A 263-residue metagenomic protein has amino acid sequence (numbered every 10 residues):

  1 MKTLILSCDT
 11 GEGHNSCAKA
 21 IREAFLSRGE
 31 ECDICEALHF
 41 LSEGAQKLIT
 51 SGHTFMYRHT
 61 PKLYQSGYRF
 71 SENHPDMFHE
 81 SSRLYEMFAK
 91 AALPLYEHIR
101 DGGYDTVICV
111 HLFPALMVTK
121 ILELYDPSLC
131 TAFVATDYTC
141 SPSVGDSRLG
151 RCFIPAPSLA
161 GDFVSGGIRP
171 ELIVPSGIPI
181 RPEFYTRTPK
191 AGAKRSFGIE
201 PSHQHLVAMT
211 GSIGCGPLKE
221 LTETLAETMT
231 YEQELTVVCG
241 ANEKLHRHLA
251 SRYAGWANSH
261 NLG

Functional and structural regions predicted by a protein language model:
M1-L4: Extreme N-terminal starter segment of soluble prokaryotic enzymes
C8, A37, T136, P157 (+3 more regions): Cofactor-binding loop segments of dinucleotide-utilizing enzymes, especially the Rossmann-like FAD- and NAD(P)+-binding
E12, C17, F70-G167, L172-P175: Active-site and donor-binding regions of nucleotide-sugar-utilizing enzymes
A20-Y96: Conserved N-terminal ligand/cofactor-binding loop architecture of enzyme catalytic domains
F25-E30, E123-S128, G167-I168, E227-E232 (+1 more regions): Short helix-capping segments at alpha-helix termini
C35, S176, L262: Hydrophobic residues at beta-strand termini and immediately following loops that shape nucleotide-binding pockets
G150-I213, K244-R247: A nucleotide-sugar donor-handling region in carbohydrate enzymes
K190-G192, I199-G263: Donor-nucleotide binding loops and adjacent catalytic segments primarily of GT-B fold Leloir glycosyltransferases
